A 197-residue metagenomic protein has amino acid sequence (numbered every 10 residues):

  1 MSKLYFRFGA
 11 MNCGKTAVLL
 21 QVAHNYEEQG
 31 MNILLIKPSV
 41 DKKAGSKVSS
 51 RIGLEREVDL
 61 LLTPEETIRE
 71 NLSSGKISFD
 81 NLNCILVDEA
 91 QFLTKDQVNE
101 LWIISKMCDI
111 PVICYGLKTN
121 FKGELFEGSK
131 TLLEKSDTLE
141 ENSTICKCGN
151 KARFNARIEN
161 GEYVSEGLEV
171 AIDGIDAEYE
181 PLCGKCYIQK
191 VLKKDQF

Functional and structural regions predicted by a protein language model:
M1-K76, N120-T131, E141-T144, S165 (+1 more regions): Conserved P-loop
V22, D96-I104, G128: A short acidic, amphipathic alpha-helical/loop segment
N32, P111, T138: Residues at the starts of beta-strands that form the adenosine-phosphate
I85-L86: Walker B beta-strand of ABC/ABC-like P-loop ATPase nucleotide-binding domains, specifically the conserved hydrophobic
E89-A90, L117: Walker B catalytic acidic pair
F92-T94, F121: Catalytic P-loop NTPase motifs of RecA-like helicase/translocase cores
S105-G128: Sensor-1/coupling segment of RecA-like P-loop NTPase cores
D137, S143-Y163: Conserved AAA+ ATPase core "coupling" helix
